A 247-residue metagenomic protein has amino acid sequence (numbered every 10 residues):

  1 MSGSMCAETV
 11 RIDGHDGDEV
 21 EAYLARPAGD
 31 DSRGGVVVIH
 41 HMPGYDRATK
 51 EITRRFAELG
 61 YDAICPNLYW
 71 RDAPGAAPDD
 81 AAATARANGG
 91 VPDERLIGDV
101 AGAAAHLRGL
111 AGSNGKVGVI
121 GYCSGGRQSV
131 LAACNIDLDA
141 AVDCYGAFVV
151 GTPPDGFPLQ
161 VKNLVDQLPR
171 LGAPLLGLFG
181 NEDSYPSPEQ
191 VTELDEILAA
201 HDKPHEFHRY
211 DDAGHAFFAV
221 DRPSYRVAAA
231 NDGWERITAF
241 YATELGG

Functional and structural regions predicted by a protein language model:
M1-G247: N-terminal cap/leader regions of alpha/beta-hydrolase-fold enzymes, predominantly small-molecule hydrolases
